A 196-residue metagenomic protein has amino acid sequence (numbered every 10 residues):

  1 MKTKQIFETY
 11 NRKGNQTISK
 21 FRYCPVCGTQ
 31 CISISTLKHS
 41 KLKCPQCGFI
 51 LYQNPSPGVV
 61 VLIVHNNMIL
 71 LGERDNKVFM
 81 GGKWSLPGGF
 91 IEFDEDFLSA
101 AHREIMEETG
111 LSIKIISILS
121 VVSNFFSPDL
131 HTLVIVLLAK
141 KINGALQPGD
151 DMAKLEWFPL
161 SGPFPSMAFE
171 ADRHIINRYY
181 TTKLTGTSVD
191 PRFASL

Functional and structural regions predicted by a protein language model:
R12-K13, V64-E107: Conserved Nudix-box catalytic region and its N-terminal flanking loop in Nudix hydrolases and closely related
T17-Y23, K38-S40: Short metal-coordination and nucleic-acid-contact micro-motifs, chiefly zinc-binding Cys/His arrays
C24-C27, C44-C47: Short cysteine-rich clusters marking metal-coordination/redox-active sites
I32-S33, Y52: Short functional micro-motifs and their immediate structural scaffolds
S33-S35, L111-S120: A short coil-to-beta-strand element that immediately follows conserved catalytic motifs
Q46-L70, V121: Conserved N-terminal beta-strand and adjoining loop/helix that marks the start of the Nudix/MutT-like hydrolase domain
V122-A145, Y180: Active-site-adjacent beta-strand/loop module that shapes the phosphate/pyrophosphate-binding cleft
P148-Y179: NUDIX/MutT-family hydrolases
